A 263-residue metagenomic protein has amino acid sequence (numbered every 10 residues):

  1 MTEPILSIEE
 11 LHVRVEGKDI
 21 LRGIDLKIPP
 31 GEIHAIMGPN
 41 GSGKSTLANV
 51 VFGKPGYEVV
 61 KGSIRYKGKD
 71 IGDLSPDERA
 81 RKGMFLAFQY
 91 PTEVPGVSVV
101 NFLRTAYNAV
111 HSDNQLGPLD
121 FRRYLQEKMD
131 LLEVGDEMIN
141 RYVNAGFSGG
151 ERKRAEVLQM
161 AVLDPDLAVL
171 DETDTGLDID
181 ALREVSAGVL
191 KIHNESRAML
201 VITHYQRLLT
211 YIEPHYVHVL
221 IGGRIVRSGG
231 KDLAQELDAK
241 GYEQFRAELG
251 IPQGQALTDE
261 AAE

Functional and structural regions predicted by a protein language model:
L6-I8, L21-G23: Conserved structural motif at the start of ABC-family nucleotide-binding domains
M37-P39: The feature captures the beta-strand-to-loop junction immediately N-terminal to the Walker
S63-R79, N144: ABC ATPase NBD Q-loop/coupling interface
T92-D166: ABC-family P-loop ATPase nucleotide-binding domains
E172-T173: Walker B catalytic motif
L182-E195: Helical segment within the ABC ATPase nucleotide-binding domain
L220, R224-A247: Conserved beta-strand-loop-alpha-helix hinge in the C-terminal portion of ABC ATPase nucleotide-binding domains
